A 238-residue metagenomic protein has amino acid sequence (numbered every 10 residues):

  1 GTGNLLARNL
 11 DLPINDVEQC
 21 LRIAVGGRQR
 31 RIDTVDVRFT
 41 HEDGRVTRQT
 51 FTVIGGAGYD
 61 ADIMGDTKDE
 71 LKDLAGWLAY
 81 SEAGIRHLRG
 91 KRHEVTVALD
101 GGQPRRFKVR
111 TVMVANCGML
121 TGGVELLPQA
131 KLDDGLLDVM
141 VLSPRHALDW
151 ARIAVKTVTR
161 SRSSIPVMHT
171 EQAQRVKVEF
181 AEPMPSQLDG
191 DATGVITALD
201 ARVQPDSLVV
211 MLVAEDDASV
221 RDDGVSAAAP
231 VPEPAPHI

Functional and structural regions predicted by a protein language model:
G1-R110: Catalytic core of DAGKc-family lipid kinases
V37-R38, G56, D66, V114-A115 (+2 more regions): Short beta-strand-to-turn element immediately C-terminal to the catalytic PLP-Schiff-base lysine in fold type I
H41-D43, L126-K131, G190: Short, flexible, solvent-exposed loop/turn segments with mixed acidic/basic and small polar residues
G56, D60, M113-P128, A192: Glycine-rich phosphate/pyrophosphate-binding beta-alpha loops
D60-I63, R105-K108, L120-G123, A147-A151: Short acidic/glycine-rich loop or secondary-structure boundary segments that cap or lie
L71-A79, L120-G122, P128-D149: Gly/Ser/Thr-rich active-site loops/lids in small-molecule metabolic enzymes that frequently grip phosphoryl groups
L99-R106, K131-L132, V141-I238: ATP/nucleoside-binding phosphotransfer catalytic cores, i.e., glycine-rich phosphate-binding loops
